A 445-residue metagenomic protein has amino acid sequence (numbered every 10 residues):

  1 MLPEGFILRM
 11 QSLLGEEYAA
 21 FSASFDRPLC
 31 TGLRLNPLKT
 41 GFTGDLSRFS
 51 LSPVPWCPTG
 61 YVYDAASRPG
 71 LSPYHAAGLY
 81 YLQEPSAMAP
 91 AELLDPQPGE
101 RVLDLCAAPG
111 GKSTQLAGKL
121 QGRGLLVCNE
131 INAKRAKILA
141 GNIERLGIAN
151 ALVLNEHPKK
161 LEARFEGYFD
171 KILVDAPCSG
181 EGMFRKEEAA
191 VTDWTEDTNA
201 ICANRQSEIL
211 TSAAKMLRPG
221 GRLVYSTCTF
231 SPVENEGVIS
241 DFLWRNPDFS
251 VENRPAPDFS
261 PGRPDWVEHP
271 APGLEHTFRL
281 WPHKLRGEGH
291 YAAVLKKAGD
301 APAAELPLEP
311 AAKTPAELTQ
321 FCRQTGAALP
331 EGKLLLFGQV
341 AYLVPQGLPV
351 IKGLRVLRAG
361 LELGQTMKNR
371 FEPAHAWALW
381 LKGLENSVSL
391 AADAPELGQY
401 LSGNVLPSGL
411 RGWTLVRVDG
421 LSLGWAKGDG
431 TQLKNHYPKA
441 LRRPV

Functional and structural regions predicted by a protein language model:
M1-L13, E17-G44, E288-Y291, A298-V445: Polybasic, low-complexity RNA-engagement segments
T31-M88: Conserved AdoMet
G99-A108: Conserved class I S-adenosyl-L-methionine
P109-G122: Conserved SAM-binding loop of SAM-dependent methyltransferases across substrates and taxa, primarily the Class I
Q121, L217-P219: Helix-to-beta-strand junctions that scaffold the AdoMet/dcAdoMet cofactor pocket in Class I SAM-dependent enzymes
N129-G167: S-adenosyl-L-methionine
K134, D170-T211, C228-N235, P257-G262: Mobile active-site "lid"/loop adjacent to the S-adenosyl-L-methionine
F169, R222-Y225, F230-Y342: Class I S-adenosyl-L-methionine
